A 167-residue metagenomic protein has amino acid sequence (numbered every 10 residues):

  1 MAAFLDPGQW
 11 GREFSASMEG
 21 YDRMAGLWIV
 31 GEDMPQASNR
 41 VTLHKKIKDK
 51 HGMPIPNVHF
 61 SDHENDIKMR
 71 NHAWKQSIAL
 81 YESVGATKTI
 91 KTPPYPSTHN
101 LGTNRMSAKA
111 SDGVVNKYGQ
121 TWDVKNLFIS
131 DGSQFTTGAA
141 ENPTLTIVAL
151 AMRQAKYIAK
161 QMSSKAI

Functional and structural regions predicted by a protein language model:
M1-P56, E64, I129, S133-T136: FAD cofactor-binding and catalytic pocket of flavoenzymes
D22, I67-T92: Flavin-binding catalytic cores
Q36-A37, K50, P96-N100, G113 (+2 more regions): Flexible loop/turn segments at secondary-structure boundaries
E64-K68, N142: Conserved, non-catalytic sequence blocks in retroelement Pol enzymes and Pol-derived host proteins
S77-E82, A151-A166: Internal hydrophobic alpha-helix adjacent to the cofactor/substrate pocket in enzyme cavities
T87-T121: Active-site Gly/Thr loop motif
Y118-G138: Short FAD-binding loop at a beta-strand-to-alpha-helix junction that anchors the flavin cofactor in diverse
T137-K156: A conserved FAD-binding loop/helix module that cradles the flavin
